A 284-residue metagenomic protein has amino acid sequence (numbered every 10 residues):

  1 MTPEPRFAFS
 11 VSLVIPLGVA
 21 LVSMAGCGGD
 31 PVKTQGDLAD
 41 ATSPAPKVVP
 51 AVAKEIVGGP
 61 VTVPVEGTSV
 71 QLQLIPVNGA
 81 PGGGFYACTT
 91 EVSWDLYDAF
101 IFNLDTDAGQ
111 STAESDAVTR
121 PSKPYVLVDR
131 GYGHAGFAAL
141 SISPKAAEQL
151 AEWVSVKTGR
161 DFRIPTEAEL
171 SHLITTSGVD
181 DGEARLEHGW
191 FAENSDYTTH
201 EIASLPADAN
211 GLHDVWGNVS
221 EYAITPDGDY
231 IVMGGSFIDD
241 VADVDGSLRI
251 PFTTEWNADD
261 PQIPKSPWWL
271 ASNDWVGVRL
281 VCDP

Functional and structural regions predicted by a protein language model:
M1-F9: N-terminal secretory signal peptides that target proteins for export/translocation
S12-S23: Bacterial N-terminal signal peptides
G28-D30: Bacterial signal peptide processing site
V32-V49: Short, low-complexity, disordered segments immediately C-terminal to signal peptides in bacterial exported proteins
T62-P64, A209, Q262-W269: Short, P/G- and charge-enriched loop/turn segments at secondary-structure junctions
G84-A184, C282-P284: Active-site microenvironments of metalloenzymes and redox enzymes
G133-G136, I142-A258, D274: Functional-site microenvironments in short loops/helix caps that host divalent-cation chemistry
D274-P284: Short, structured beta-strand segments at or near domain termini in extracellular proteins/domains
